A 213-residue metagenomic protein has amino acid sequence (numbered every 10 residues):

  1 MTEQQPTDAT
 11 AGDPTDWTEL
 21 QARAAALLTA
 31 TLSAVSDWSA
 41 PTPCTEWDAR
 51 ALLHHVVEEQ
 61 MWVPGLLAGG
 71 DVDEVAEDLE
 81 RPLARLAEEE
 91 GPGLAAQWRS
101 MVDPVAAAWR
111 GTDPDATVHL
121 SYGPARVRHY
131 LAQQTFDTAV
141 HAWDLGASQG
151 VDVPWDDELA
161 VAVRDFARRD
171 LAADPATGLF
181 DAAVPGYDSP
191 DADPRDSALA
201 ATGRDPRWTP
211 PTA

Functional and structural regions predicted by a protein language model:
T2-L20, A24-A30, A34-D48, G65-P82 (+3 more regions): Structured surface interface patches that mediate subunit assembly and partner/cofactor docking
L52: Extended, alpha-helix-rich binding/interface surfaces that flank or overlap catalytic cores and mediate recognition
H55-V56: Glycine-rich loop at the start of a catalytic domain that most often binds anionic cofactors/ligands
M61-W62: Internal low-complexity, small-residue/proline-rich segments
